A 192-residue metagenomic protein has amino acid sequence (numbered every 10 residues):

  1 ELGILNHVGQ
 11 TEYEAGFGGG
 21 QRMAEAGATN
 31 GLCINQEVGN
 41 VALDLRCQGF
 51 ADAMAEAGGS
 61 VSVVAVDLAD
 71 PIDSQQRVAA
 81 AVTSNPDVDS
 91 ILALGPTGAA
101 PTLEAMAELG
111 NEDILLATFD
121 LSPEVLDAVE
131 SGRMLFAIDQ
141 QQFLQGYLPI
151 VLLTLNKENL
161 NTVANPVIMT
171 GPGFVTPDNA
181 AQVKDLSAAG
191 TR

Functional and structural regions predicted by a protein language model:
E1-H7, T11-F17, V41, A57 (+6 more regions): Extracytoplasmic/periplasmic mature domains of Sec-exported, cell-envelope-associated bacterial proteins
G3-I4, A26-G31, E56-S62, P86-S90 (+2 more regions): Loop/turn elements at helix/coil->beta-strand transitions in domains of secreted/extracellular proteins
H7-G31, I72-Q75, S122-V125, Q141-L160: Hydrophobic alpha-helical segments within soluble ligand-binding/sensing domains
V8-G9, L32-A42, V64-L68: Short beta-strand->loop
A15-G19, V41-V61, R77, P101 (+3 more regions): Short, solvent-exposed amphipathic alpha-helices that sit in or adjacent to ligand/effector-binding or catalytic
I34-L45, S90-P96: Extracytoplasmic "Venus flytrap"
F50, S62, D67-D127: Hydrophobic alpha-helical
A53-A57, L144-R192: Hinge/cleft segment of the Venus flytrap/periplasmic-binding protein
